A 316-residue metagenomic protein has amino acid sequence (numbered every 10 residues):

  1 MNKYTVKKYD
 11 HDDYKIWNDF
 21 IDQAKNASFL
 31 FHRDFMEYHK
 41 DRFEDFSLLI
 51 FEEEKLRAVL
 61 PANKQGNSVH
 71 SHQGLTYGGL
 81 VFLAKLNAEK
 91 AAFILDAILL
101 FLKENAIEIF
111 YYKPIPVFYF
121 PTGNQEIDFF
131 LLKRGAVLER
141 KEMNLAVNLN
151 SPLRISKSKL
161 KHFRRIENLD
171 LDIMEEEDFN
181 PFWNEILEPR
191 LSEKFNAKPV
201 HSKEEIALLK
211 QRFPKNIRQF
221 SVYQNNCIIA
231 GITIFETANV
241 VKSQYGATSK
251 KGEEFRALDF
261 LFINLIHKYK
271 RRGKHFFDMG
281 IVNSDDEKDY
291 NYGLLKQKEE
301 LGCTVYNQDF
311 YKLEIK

Functional and structural regions predicted by a protein language model:
M1-H11, Y306, E314-K316: Short, Lys/Arg-enriched, disordered terminal segments
Y4-E53, L60-S68, P116-E142, A146-G252: A conserved beta-strand-loop-helix scaffold within acyl/acetyltransferase catalytic domains
F43-D45, E104-I107, I217, R271-K274: Short, high-confidence coil segments that cap the C-terminus of an alpha-helix and link into the following beta-strand
V59-L60, V81, N87, A92-L99 (+1 more regions): Aromatic (often tryptophan-rich) hydrophobic motifs at membrane interfaces
S68-Q73, L294: Short, flexible, mixed-charge acidic loops at enzyme active sites
Q73-Y77, R140, Y306: Short, solvent-exposed loop/turn segments at the edges of secondary structure
L75-P121: A gly/proline- and charged-residue-enriched helix-loop-helix capping module
Y112, K141, E176, M279 (+1 more regions): Residue-level detector of family-conserved "landmark" positions at structurally sensitive sites
